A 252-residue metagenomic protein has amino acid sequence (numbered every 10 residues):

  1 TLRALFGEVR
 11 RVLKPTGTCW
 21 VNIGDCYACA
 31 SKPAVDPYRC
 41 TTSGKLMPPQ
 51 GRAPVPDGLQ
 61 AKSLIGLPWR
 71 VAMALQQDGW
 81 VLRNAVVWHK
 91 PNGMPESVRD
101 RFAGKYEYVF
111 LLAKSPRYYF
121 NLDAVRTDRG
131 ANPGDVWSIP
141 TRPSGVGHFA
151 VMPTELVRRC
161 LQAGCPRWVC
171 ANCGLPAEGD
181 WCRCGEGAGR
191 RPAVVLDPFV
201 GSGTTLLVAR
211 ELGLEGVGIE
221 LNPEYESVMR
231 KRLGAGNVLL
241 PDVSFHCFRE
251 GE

Functional and structural regions predicted by a protein language model:
T1-G236, E252: Core catalytic lobe of class I
L240-E252: Acidic, low-complexity intrinsically disordered tails
